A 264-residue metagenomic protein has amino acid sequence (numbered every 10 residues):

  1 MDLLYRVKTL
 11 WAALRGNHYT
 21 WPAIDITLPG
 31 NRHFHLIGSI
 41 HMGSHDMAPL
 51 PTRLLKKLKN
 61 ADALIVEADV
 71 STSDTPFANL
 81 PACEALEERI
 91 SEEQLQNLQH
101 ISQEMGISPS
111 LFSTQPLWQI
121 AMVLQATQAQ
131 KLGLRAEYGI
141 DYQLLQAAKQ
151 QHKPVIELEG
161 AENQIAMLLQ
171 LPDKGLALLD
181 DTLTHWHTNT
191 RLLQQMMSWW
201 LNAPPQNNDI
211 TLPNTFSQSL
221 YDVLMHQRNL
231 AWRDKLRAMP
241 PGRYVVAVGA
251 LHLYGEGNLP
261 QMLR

Functional and structural regions predicted by a protein language model:
L3-W11, T20-F216, L220: Structured, acidic catalytic/metal-binding patches in enzyme active sites
G16, M47, E137, M225-N229: A conditional alpha-helix N-cap/helix-loop micro-motif detector
D222-R264: A cross-kingdom marker for long, charged
